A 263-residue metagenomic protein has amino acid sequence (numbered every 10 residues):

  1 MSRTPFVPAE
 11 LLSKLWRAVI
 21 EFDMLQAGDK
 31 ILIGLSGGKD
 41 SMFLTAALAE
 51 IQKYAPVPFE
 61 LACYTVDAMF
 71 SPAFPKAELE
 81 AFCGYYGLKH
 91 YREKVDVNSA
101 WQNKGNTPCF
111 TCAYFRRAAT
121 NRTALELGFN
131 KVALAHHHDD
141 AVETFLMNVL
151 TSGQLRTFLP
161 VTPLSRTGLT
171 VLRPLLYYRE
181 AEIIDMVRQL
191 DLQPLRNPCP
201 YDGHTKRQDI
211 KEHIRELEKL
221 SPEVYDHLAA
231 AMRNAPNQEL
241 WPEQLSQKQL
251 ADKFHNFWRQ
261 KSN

Functional and structural regions predicted by a protein language model:
S2-E143, T151, A181-Q189, K253 (+2 more regions): ATP-dependent adenylation/nucleotidyltransferase module used to activate substrates
P5, A9, M42, Y114 (+5 more regions): Electropositive phosphate-/nucleotide-binding environments in soluble metabolic enzymes
I51, C109-A118, S152-T157, D209-D226: Short, structured secondary-structure boundary patches
L61, K131, D139-K219: Catalytic subdomain that performs nucleotidyl-dependent activation
A68-F70, V97-S99, T162-S165, Y178 (+2 more regions): Residue-level detector of flexible, active-site-proximal loop/helix-junction positions within diverse enzyme catalytic
F115-L127, F158-T167, E218-R233: Short, basic, helix/turn surface patches
L192-N263: The feature marks non-catalytic terminal segments
